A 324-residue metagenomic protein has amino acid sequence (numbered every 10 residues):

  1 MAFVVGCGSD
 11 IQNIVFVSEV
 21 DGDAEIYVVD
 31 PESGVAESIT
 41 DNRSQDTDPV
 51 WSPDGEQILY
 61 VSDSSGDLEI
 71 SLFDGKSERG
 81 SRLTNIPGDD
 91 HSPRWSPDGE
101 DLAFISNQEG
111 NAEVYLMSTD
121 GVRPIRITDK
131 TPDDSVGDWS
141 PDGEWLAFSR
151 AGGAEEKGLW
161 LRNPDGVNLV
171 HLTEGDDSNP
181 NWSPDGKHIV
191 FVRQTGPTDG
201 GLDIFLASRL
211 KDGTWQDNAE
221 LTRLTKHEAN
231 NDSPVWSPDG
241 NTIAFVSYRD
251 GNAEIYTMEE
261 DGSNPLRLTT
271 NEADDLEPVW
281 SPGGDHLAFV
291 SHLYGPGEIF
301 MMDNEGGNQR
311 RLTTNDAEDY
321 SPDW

Functional and structural regions predicted by a protein language model:
C7-W324: Sequence signature of WD/YWTD-type beta-propeller architectures
